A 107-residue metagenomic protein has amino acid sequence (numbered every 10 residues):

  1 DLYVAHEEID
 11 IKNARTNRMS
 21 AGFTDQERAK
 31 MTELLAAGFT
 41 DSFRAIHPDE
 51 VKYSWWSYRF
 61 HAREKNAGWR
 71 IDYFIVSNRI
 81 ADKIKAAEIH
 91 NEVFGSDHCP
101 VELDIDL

Functional and structural regions predicted by a protein language model:
D1-V4: Short, well-ordered beta-to-alpha junction loops that form the rim of enzyme active sites and present histidine/acidic
E7-L107: Metal-dependent phosphoester-hydrolase catalytic domains
